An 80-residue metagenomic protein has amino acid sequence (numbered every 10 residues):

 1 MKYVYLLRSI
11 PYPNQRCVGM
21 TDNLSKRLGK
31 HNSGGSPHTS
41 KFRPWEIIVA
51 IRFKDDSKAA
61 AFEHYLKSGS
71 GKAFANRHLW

Functional and structural regions predicted by a protein language model:
M1-P37, R43, I47-S68, K72 (+1 more regions): GIY-YIG nuclease catalytic motif and its immediate N-terminal context
